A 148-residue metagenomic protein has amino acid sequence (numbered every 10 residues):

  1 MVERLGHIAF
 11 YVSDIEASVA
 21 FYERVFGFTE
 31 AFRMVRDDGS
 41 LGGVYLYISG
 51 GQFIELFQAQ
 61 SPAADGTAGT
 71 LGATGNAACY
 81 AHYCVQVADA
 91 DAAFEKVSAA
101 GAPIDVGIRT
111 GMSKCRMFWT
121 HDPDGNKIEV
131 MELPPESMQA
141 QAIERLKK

Functional and structural regions predicted by a protein language model:
M1-A17, Y80-V87, P134-K148: N-terminal beta-strand motif that seeds the catalytic metal site of vicinal oxygen chelate
V2, A9-I54: Core segments of cupin and vicinal oxygen chelate
F21, D91-K96: Short amphipathic alpha-helices within nucleic acid-binding modules
F32, S40-L41, A63-T70, M138-A140: A short, acidic/glycine-rich surface segment
S40-G42, C79, K114: Exposed loop/turn and edge beta-strand positions of beta-sandwich/beta-sheet ligand-binding modules
Y45, V85, F94-K148: Vicinal oxygen chelate
G50-I54, S61-A63, A90-D91: Short, charged/polar surface micro-motifs in flexible loops or helix N-caps
L56-F57, D65, T70-A81: Helix-adjacent hinge/juxtasegments
